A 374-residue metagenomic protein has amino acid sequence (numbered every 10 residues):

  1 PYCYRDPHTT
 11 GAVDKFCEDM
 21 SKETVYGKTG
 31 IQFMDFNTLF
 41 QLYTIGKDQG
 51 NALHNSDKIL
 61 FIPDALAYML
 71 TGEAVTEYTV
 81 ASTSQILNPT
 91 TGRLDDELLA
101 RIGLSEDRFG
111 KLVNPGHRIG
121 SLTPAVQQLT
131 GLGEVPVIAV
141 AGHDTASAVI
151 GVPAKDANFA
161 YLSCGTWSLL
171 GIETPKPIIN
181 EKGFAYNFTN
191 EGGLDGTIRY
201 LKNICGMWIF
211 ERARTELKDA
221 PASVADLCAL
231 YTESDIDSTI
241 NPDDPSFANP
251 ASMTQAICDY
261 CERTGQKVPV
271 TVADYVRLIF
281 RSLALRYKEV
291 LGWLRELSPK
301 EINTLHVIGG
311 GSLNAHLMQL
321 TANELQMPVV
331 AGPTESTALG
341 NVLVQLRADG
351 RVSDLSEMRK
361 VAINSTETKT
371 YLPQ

Functional and structural regions predicted by a protein language model:
P1, F109-L112, Y161, V329: Conserved beta-strand scaffold positions in the cores of enzyme catalytic domains, especially in NTP/NDP-utilizing
P1-H8, S82-I86: A charged helix-plus-loop insertion that forms the helical arch/lid used to bind and gate nucleic-acid substrates
P1-R5, N37, K58, N114 (+2 more regions): Small/polar loops that bind or transfer phosphate-bearing groups
D6, G120-T123: Short, glycine/charge-rich flexible loops or terminal/linker lids adjacent to PRPP-binding catalytic cores
T10, C17-G30, M34-D35, F40-E73 (+7 more regions): Active-site core segments that coordinate phosphate-bearing ligands/cofactors across diverse enzyme families
T76-S82: Helix-loop-beta segment of a Rossmann-like dinucleotide-binding subdomain
I102-P115: A conserved helix-loop-beta module that forms one wall/lid of the active-site cleft in ATP-utilizing catalytic domains
